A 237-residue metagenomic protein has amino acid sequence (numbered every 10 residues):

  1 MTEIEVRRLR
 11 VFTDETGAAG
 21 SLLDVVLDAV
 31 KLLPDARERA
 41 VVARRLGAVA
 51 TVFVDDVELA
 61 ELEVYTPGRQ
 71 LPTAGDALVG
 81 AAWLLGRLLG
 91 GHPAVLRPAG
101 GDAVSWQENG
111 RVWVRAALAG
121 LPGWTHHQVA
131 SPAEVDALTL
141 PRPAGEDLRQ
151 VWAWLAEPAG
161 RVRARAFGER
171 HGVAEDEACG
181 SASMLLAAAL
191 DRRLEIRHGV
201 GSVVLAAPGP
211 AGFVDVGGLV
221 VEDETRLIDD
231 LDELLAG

Functional and structural regions predicted by a protein language model:
M1-G237: Active-site proximal loop and beta-alpha junction motif in alpha/beta enzyme cores
